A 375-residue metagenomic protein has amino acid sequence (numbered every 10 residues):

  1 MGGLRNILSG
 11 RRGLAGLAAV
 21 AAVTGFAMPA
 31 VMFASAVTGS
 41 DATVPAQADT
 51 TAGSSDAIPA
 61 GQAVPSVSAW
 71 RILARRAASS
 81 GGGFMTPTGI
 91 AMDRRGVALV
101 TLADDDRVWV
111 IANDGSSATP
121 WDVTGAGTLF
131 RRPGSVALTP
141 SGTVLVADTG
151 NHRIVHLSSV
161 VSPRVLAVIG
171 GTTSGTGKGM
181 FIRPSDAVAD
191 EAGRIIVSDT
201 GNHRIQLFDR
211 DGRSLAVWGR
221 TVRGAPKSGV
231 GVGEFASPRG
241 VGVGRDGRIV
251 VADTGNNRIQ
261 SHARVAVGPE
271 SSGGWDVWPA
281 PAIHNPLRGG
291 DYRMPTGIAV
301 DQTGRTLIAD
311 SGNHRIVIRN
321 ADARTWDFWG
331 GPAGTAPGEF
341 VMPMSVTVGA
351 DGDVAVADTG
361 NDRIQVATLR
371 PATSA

Functional and structural regions predicted by a protein language model:
G3-A36: Secretory targeting and sorting signals
F26-A57: C-terminal region of N-terminal signal peptides and the immediate post-cleavage residues of exported proteins
I58-T88, G115-G134, V161-S185, G212-S237 (+3 more regions): Gly/Pro-rich loop segments of beta-rich domains
S79-D104: Beta-strand-rich domains and repeat architectures in extracellular enzymes and scaffolds, especially beta-propellers
M92-R95, L138-S141, A189-A192, V243-D246 (+2 more regions): Residue-level detector of Asp-centered blade-edge/turn motifs that repeat once per structural unit in beta-propeller
V100-D104, V146-G150, V197-T200, V251-T254 (+2 more regions): Conserved beta-strand positions in repeat-built beta-propeller and related beta-rich domains
M342-A375: Blade-level signature of beta-propeller repeat domains, shared across WD40, Kelch, NHL, RCC1 and BNR/Asp-box propellers
